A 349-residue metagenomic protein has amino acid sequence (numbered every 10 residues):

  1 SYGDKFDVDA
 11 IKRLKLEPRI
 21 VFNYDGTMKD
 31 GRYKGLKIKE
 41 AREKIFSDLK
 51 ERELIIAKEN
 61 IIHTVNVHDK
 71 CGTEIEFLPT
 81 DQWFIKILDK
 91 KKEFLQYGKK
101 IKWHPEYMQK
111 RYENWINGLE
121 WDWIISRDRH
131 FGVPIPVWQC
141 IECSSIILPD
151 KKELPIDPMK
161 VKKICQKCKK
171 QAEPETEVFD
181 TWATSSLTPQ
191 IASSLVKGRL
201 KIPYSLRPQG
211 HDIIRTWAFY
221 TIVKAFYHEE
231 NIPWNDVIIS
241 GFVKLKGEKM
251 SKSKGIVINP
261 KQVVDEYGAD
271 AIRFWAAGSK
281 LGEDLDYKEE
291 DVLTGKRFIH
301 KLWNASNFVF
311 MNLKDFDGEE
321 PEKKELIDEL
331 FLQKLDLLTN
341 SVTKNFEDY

Functional and structural regions predicted by a protein language model:
S1-E142, E248, K254-F298, W303 (+1 more regions): Residue patterns forming the tRNA-binding/recognition surfaces of aminoacyl-tRNA synthetases and related DALR
V8-A10, P149-K151, A192-S193, W275 (+2 more regions): Short, solvent-exposed loop/turn and secondary-structure capping segments
L14-D25, D128-F131, P136-E142, E153-D284: Alpha-helical recognition segments enriched in aromatics with Gly/Pro capping that present substrate-recognition
E76, L148, K170-P174: Short functional micro-motifs and their immediate structural scaffolds
K99, G198-S205, N231-F242, K288-G295 (+1 more regions): Short alpha-helical "patches" and their helix-cap loops
S194-L195, D284, K314, G318 (+1 more regions): Short, flexible helix-adjacent loops and helix caps
A305-D317: Long, well-ordered alpha-helical segments
